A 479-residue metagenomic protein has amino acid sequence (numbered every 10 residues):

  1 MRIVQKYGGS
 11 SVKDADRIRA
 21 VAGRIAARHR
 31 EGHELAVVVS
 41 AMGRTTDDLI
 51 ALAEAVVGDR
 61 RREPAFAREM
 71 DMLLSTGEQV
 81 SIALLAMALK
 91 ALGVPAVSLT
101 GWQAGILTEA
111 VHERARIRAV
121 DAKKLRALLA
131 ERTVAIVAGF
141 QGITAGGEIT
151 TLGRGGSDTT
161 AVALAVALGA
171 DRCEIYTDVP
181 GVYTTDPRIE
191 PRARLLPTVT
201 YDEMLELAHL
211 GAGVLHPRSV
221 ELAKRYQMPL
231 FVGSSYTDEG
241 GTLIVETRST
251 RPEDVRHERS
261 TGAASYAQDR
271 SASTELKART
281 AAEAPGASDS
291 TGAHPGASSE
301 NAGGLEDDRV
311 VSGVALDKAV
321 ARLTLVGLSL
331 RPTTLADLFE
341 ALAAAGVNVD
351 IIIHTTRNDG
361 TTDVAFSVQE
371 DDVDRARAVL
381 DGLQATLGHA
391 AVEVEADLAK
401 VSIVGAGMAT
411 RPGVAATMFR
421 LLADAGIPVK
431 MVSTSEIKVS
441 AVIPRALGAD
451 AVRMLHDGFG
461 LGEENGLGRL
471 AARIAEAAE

Functional and structural regions predicted by a protein language model:
M1-V220, R259-T261, R270, K277-P285 (+5 more regions): Nucleotide/pyrophosphate-binding catalytic subdomain
E31, L92, Y226, A345 (+1 more regions): Conserved dinucleotide-binding and phosphotransfer motif residues
T159, D238, I244-T247: Conformationally flexible catalytic loops at phosphate/diphosphate-handling active centers
R172-Y176, L230-V232, D350, K430-M431: Short hydrophobic alpha-helical runs that function as membrane-insertion/retention elements
A212-R218, L222-T242: Conserved glycine-bearing catalytic or ligand-binding loops at nucleotide- and phosphate-handling centers of large
L243-D269, S273-E479: A conserved regulatory-domain signal marking ACT and ACT-like small-molecule sensing domains and adjacent regulatory
